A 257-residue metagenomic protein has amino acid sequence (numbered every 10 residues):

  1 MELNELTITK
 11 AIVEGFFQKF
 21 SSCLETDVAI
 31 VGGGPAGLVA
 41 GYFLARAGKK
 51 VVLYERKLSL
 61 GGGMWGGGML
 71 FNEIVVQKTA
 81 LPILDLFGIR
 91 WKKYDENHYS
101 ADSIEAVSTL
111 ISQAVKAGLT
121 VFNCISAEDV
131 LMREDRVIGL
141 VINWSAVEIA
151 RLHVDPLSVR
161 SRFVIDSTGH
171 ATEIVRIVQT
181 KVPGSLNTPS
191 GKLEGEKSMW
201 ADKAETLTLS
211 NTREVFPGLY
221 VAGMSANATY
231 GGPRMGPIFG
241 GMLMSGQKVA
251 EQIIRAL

Functional and structural regions predicted by a protein language model:
M1-V28, N143-W144, K192, K197-A201 (+2 more regions): Extreme N-terminal leader/targeting segments of oxidoreductases
K19-V52, M242, A250-I254: N-terminal Rossmann-like FAD-binding beta1-loop-alpha1 element of flavoenzymes
A29-V31, Y54, S158-H170: Short hydrophobic core segments
A45-W65: Glycine-rich FAD pyrophosphate-binding loop
G66-R90: N-terminal glycine-rich dinucleotide-binding loop that anchors FAD/FMN and/or NAD(P) in oxidoreductases
G88-F163, S167: Feature captures the FAD/FMN-dependent oxidoreductase FAD-binding
D166-K181: Flavin (primarily FAD) binding-site architecture
T229-L257: A conserved FAD-binding loop/helix module that cradles the flavin
